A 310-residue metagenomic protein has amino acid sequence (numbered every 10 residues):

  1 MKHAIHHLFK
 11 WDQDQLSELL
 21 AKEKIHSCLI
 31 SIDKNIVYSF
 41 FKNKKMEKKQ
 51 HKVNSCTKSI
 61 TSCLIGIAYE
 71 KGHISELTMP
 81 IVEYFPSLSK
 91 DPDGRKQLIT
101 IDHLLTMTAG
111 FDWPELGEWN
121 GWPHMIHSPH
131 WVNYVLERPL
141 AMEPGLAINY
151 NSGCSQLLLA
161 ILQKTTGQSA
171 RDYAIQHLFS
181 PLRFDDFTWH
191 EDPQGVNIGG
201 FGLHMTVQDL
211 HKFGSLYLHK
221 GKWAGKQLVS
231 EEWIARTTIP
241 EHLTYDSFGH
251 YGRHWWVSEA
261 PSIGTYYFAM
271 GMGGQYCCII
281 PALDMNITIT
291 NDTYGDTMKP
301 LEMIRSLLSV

Functional and structural regions predicted by a protein language model:
Q15-K45, L77, C277-C278, D284-T288: A short, well-structured edge-of-sheet supersecondary motif
K34, K52-L77, L104, L158-L162 (+1 more regions): Active-site SXXK
N43-K44, K220, T293: A generic structural motif
K71-F111, E137, T165-M205: Active-site helix/loop module of the DD-peptidase/beta-lactamase fold, centered on the serine-lysine SxxK catalytic
G110-E191: A small/polar active-site loop signature that marks catalytic segments
L157-I161, F201-K222, Q275-T290: Active-site-proximal alpha-helical segments within enzyme catalytic domains
A235-N286, Y294: Active-site Gly/Thr loop motif
M298-V310: Short, gly/Ser/Thr-rich active-site loops of penicillin-recognizing serine hydrolases
